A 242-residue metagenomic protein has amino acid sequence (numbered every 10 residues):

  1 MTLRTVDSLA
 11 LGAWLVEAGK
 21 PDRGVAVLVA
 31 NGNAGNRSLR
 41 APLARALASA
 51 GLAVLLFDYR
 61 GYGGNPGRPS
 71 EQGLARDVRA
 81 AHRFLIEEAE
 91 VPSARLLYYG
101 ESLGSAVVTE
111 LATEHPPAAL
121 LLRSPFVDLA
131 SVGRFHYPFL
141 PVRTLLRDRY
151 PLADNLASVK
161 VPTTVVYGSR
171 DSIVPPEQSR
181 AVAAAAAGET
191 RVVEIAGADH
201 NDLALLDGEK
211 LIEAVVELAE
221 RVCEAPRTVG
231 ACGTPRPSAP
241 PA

Functional and structural regions predicted by a protein language model:
R4-F84, E88: Membrane-embedded segments
L43, L152, V161, P175-A184: Short alpha-helix in the alpha/beta-hydrolase fold that links the catalytic acid
A81-E88, A94-F139: Primarily recognizes the serine-hydrolase "nucleophile elbow" in alpha/beta-hydrolase and SGNH/GDSL folds
P141-N155, V161: Active-site nucleophile elbow and catalytic-triad environment of alpha/beta-hydrolase enzymes
S158-K160, V165-Y167, D171: Short beta-strand/loop motif that positions the catalytic acidic residue of the alpha/beta-hydrolase fold
S169-V174, H200-D202: Acidic catalytic loop of the alpha/beta-hydrolase fold
A198-E209: Catalytic histidine-centered segment of alpha/beta-hydrolase-like enzymes
D207-A242: Catalytic active-site module of serine/aspartate enzymes centered on a nucleophile-bearing elbow/loop
